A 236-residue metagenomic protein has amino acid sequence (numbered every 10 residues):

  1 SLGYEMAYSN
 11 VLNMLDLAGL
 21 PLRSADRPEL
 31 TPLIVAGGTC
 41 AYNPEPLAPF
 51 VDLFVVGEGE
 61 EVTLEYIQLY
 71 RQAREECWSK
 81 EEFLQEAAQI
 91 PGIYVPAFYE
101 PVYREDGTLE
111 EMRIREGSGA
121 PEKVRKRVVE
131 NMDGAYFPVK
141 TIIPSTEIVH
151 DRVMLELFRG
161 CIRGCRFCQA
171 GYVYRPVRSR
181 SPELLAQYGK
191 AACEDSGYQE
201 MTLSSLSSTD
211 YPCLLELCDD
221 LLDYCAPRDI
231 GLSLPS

Functional and structural regions predicted by a protein language model:
S1-G3, V11, D52, I93 (+4 more regions): Conserved structural-core and active-site-/substrate-pathway-adjacent residues in large, well-folded domains of enzymes
S1-I114: Glycine-rich beta-alpha loop elements in corrinoid/cobalamin-binding modules across cobalamin-dependent enzymes
E5-Y8, A41-P44, V62-L64, P101-Y103 (+6 more regions): Flexible loop/turn segments at secondary-structure boundaries
M6, K190-S236: Conserved SAM/AdoMet-binding glycine-rich loop
L33-I34, L53-F54, G92, R152-M154 (+3 more regions): Beta-sheet entry/capping signal
I34-G37, A41-P44, T63, V153-C161 (+2 more regions): Structured alpha-helical segments in the cores of large, soluble enzyme domains
P96, G107-M154: N-terminal [4Fe-4S]-dependent radical SAM core
E147-E183: Canonical Radical SAM [4Fe-4S] cluster-binding loop centered on the CxxxCxxC motif and its immediate flanking residues
